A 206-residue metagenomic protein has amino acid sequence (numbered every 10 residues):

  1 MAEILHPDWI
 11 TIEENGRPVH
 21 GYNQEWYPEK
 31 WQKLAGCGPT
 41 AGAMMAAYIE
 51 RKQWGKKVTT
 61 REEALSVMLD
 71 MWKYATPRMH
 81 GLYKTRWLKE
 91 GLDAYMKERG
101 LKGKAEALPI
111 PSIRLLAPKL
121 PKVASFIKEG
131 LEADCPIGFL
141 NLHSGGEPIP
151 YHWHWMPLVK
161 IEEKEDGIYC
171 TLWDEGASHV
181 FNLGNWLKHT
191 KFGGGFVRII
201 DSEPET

Functional and structural regions predicted by a protein language model:
M1-G91, E98: Active-site-adjacent structural segments surrounding the nucleophilic cysteine of cysteine proteases and isopeptidases
M44, S112, E165: Residue-level detector of flexible, active-site-proximal loop/helix-junction positions within diverse enzyme catalytic
Q53-W54, G103, K164-Y169: Substrate-binding/catalytic groove segments of enzymes that remodel or degrade extracellular structural polymers
K84, P118-K119: Soluble or luminal CAZymes and related metallo-dependent hydrolases
A94-G100, K188-T190: Short, conserved catalytic or adaptor-binding loops enriched in Gly and charged residues
R99-G103, E132-G138: Loop/turn elements at helix/coil->beta-strand transitions in domains of secreted/extracellular proteins
L101-P118: Catalytic cysteine-centered active-site loop
P121-A133, L140-T206: Active-site signature of cysteine proteases
